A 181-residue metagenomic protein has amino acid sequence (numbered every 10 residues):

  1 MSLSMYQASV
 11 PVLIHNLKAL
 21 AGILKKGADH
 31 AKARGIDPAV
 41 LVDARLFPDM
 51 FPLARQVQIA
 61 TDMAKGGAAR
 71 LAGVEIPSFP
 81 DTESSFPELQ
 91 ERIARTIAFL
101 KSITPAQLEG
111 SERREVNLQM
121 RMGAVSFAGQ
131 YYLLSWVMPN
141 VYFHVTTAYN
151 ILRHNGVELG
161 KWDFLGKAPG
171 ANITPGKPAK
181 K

Functional and structural regions predicted by a protein language model:
M1-V10, G22, P169-K181: Basic/polar N-terminal segments that are highly enriched at the extreme N-terminus, encompassing both cleavable
S2-H15, D37-A60, P80-L89, R121-N140 (+1 more regions): Alpha-helical scaffold segments that form or flank carboxylate-/histidine-based iron centers
L17, A21-A28, K65-A68, A94-K101 (+2 more regions): Structural signal for well-ordered, non-membrane alpha-helices
I23-F51, G67-D81: Helix-loop segments that flank and shape redox-cofactor active sites
D49-I76, T96-T104: Conserved alpha-helical segments that form or flank metal/cofactor-binding pockets of metalloenzymes
L71-I76, K101-V125, G129, W136: A structural boundary/capping signal
E88-R95, T104-Q107: Mid-length scaffold segments of soluble, non-membrane domains
Q130, L134-T174: C-terminal or internal capping secondary-structure element at the end of a domain, subdomain, or sheet
